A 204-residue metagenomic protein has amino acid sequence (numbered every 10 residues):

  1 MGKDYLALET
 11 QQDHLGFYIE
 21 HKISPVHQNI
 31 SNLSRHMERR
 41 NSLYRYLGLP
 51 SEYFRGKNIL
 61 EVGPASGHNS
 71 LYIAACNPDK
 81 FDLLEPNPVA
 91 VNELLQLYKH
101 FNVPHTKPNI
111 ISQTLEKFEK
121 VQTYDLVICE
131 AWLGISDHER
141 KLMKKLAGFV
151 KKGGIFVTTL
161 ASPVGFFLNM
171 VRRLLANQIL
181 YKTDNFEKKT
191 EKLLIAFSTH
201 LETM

Functional and structural regions predicted by a protein language model:
M1-N29: N-terminal, positively charged/glycine-rich alpha-helical extensions of SAM-dependent methyltransferases
L33-G56: Conserved alpha-helix/loop element of class I SAM-dependent methyltransferases that forms part of the SAM/SAH-binding
A65: Conserved glycine-rich SAM-binding loop
N69-E116: Class I SAM-dependent methyltransferase SAM/SAH-binding core
E119-V127: A short acidic, Gly/Pro-enriched loop at the edge of an enzyme's catalytic core that lines a small-molecule cofactor
L126-E139: A short SAM/SAH-binding and catalytic strip from SAM-dependent methyltransferases
R140-K152: A short glycine-rich, Lys/Arg-flanked "PGG" loop and its adjoining helix->strand segment in the class I
I155-H200: Conserved class I S-adenosyl-L-methionine
